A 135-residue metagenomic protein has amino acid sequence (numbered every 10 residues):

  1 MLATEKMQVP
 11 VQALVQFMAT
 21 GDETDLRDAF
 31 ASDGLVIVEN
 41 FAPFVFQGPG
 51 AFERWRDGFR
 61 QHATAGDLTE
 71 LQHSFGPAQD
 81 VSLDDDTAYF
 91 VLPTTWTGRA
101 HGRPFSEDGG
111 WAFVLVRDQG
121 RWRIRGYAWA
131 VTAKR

Functional and structural regions predicted by a protein language model:
M1-S32, F44, R135: Short, low-complexity N-terminal intrinsically disordered segments enriched in polar/charged residues
L14, V36-N40, T87-W96: Short, well-ordered beta-strand segments in beta-rich or mixed alpha/beta enzyme and ligand-binding folds
E23-T24, D28-L83: A solvent-exposed, acidic/Ser-Thr-rich amphipathic alpha-helical stretch
Q72, D86-F90, E107: Residue-level preference for beta-strand/loop junctions
F75-V81, T94-W96, G110-V116: Hydrophobic/aromatic beta-strand elements that line small-molecule binding cavities or substrate pockets in beta-rich
D80-A88, R103, L115-R123: A short, structured loop/turn motif at beta-sheet edges
W96-S106: Short, cysteine-centered beta-strand-loop-beta hairpins and adjacent loop/turn segments enriched in charged/polar
S106-R135: Short beta-strand edge/turn micro-motifs at domain boundaries
